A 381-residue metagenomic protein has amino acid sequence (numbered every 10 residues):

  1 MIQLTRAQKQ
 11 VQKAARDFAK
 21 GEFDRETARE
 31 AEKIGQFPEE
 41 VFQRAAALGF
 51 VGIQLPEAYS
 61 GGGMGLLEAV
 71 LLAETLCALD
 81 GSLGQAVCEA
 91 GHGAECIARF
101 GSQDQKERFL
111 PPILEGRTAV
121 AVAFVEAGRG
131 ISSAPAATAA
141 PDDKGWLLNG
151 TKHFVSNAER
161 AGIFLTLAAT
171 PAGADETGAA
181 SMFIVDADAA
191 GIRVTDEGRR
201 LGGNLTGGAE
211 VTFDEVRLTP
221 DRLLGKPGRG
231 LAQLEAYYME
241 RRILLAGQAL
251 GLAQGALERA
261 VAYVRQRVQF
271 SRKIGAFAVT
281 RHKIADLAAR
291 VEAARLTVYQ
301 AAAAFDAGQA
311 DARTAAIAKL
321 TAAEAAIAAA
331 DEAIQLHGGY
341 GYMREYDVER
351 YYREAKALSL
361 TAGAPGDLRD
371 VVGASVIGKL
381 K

Functional and structural regions predicted by a protein language model:
M1-L79, L83, C88, F100-Q105 (+6 more regions): Alpha-helical interface subdomain recognition
R99-G101, A140, T166-T170, I184-D186 (+3 more regions): Short beta-strand-to-turn element immediately C-terminal to the catalytic PLP-Schiff-base lysine in fold type I
G116-V125, L167: A short, Trp-centered hydrophobic/proline-enriched beta-strand micro-motif
A127-G130, F154-N157, G173-A174, R200-G207: Short Gly/Pro-enriched turn/cap motifs at secondary-structure boundaries
G128-T138: Active-site-adjacent elements of ketosynthase-type condensing enzymes
A134-A136, D188-T219: Flexible, small-/acidic-enriched active-site or ligand-binding loops
N149-T195: A short core secondary-structure module
V211-A236: A short, charged helix-loop
